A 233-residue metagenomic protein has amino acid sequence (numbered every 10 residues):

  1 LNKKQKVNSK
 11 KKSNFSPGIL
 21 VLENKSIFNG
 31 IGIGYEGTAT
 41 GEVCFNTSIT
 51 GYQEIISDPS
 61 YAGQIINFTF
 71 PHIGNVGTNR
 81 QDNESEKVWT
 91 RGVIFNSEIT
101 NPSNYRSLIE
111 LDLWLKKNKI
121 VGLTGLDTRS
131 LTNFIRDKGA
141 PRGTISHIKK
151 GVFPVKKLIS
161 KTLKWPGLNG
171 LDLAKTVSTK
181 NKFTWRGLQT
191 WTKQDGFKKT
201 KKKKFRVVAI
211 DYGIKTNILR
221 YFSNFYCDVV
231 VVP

Functional and structural regions predicted by a protein language model:
N2-P233: RNA-binding accessory domains that recognize and position tRNA/RNA substrates
